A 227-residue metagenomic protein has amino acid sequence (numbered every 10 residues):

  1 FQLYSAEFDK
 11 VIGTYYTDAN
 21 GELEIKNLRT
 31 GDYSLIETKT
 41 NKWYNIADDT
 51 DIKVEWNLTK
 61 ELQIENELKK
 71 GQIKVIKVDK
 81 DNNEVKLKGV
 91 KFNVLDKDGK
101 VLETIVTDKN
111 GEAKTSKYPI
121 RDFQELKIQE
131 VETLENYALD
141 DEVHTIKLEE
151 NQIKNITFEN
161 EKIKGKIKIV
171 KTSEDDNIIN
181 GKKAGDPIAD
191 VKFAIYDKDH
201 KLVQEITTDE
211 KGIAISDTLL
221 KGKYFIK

Functional and structural regions predicted by a protein language model:
F1-K227: Solvent-exposed loop/turn and edge beta-strand elements of beta-rich ligand-binding domains
